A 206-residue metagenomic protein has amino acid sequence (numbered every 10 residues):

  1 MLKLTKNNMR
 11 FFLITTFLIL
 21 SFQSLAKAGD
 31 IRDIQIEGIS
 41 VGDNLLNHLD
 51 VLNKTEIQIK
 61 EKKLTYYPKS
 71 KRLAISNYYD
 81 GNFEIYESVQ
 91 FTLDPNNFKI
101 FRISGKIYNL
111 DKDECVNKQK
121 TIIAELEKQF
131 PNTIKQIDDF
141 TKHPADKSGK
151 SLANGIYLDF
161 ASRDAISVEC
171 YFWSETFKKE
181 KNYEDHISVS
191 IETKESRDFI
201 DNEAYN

Functional and structural regions predicted by a protein language model:
T5-Q23: Sec-dependent N-terminal signal peptides
N8, F12, L73-A74, S104: Small/flexible residues
K27-R72, R102-N206: Non-cytosolic coordination micro-motifs
A74-K99: Compositionally biased P/S/T/G-rich terminal and signal peptide-adjacent segments that lie outside catalytic cores
